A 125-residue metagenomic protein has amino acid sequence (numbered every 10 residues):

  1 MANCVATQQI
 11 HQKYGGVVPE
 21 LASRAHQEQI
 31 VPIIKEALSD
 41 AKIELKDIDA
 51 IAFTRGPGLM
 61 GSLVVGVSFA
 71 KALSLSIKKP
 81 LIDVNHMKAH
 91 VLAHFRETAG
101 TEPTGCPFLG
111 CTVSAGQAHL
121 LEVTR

Functional and structural regions predicted by a protein language model:
M1-R125: Short acidic/glycine-rich loops and adjacent helix/strand connectors that line catalytic pockets where negatively
